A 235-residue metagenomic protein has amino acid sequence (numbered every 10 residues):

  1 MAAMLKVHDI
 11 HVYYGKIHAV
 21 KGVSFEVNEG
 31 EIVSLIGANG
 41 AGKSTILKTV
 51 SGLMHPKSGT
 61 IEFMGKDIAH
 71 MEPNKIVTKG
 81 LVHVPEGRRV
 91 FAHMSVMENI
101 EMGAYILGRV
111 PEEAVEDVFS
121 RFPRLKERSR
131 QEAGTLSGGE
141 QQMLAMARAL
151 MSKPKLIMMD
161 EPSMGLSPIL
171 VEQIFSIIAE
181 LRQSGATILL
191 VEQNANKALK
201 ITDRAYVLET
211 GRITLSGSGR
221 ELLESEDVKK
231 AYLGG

Functional and structural regions predicted by a protein language model:
A2-G235: Glycine-rich phosphate-binding loops of nucleotide-dependent enzymes
